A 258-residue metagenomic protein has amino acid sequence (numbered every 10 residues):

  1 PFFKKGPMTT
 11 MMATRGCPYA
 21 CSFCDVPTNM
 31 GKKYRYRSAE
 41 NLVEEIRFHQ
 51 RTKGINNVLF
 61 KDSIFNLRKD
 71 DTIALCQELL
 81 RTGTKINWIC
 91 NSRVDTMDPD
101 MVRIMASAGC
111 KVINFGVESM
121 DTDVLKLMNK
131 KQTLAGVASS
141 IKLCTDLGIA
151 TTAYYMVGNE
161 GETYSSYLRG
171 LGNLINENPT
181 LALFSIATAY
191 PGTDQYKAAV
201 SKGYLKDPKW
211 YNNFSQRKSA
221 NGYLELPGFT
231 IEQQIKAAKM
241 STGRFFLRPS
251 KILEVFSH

Functional and structural regions predicted by a protein language model:
P1-Y154, G172: Radical SAM [4Fe-4S] cluster-binding motif and immediate context
F3-K4, A150, S165-L168, G172-L181 (+1 more regions): C-terminal accessory regions of radical SAM enzymes
M12-T14, G158-N159, Y223-F229: Short, well-ordered beta-strand elements within core beta-sheets of diverse protein domains
N29, S92, S119-D123, A182 (+2 more regions): Residue-level signal for pocket-adjacent positions within structured domains
R35, E160-T163: Alpha-helix C-terminal capping/termination sites
S63-R68, R93-V94, M156-G161, S185-D194: Short, solvent-exposed turn/loop segments enriched in Gly/Ser/Thr/Pro and often Arg
D70, K130-T133, E162, W210 (+1 more regions): Short capping/connector residues at structural and topological boundaries
